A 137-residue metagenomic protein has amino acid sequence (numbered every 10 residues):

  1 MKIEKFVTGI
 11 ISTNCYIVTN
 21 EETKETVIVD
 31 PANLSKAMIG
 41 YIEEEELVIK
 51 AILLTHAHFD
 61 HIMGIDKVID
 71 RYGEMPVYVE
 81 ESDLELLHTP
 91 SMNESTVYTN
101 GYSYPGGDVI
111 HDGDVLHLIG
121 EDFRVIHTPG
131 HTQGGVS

Functional and structural regions predicted by a protein language model:
M1-E45, S137: Conserved beta-strand hairpin/beta-sheet module of binuclear metal-dependent hydrolase folds, prominently
I3, Y16-I17, D114-S137: Core dinuclear metal-dependent hydrolase active-site scaffold
V18, D30, H56, V68 (+1 more regions): Divalent metal-coordination and catalytic microenvironments
N20-T23, E74, I119-E121: Short loop segments at secondary-structure junctions
E22-T23, N33, F59, D83 (+2 more regions): Short, glycine/acidic-enriched loop or turn micro-motifs at the edges of active sites
E25-V27, V48-A51, E121: Structural motif
T26, I52, P76, I126-H127: Hydrophobic "anchor" residues on beta-strands that sit immediately upstream of conserved functional sites
L34-H117: Active-site HxH/HxHxD metal-binding segment of metal-dependent hydrolases
